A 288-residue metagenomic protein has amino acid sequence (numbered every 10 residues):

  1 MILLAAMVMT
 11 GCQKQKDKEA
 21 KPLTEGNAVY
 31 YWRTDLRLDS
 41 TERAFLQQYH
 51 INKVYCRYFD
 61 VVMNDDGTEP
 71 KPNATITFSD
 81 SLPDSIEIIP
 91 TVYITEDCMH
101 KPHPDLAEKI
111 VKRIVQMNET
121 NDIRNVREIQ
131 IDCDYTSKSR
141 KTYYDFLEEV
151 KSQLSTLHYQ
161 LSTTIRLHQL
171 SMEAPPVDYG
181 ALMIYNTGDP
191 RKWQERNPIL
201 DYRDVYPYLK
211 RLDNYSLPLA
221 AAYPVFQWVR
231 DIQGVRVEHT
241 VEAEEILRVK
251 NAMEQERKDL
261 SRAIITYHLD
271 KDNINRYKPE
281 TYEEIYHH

Functional and structural regions predicted by a protein language model:
M9-G11: C-terminal motif of bacterial Sec signal peptides marking the signal peptidase cleavage site
Q13-E19: Bacterial lipoprotein signal-peptidase II cleavage site
A20-W32, D60-L182: Chitinase-like catalytic core of GlcNAc-active glycosidases
D35-Q47, H103-T120, Q169, E242-Q255: Short, acidic/polar
R37-N64, T120-D122, V126: Catalytic domains of carbohydrate-active enzymes, especially glycoside hydrolases
K53-Y55, Q130, A181, I265: Conserved beta-strand positions in the central sheet of alpha/beta enzyme cores
K141, E148-I232: Substrate-binding surface in catalytic domains of secreted glycosidases
A222, F226-W228, I232-H288: Substrate-binding cleft of secreted/luminal carbohydrate-active enzymes
